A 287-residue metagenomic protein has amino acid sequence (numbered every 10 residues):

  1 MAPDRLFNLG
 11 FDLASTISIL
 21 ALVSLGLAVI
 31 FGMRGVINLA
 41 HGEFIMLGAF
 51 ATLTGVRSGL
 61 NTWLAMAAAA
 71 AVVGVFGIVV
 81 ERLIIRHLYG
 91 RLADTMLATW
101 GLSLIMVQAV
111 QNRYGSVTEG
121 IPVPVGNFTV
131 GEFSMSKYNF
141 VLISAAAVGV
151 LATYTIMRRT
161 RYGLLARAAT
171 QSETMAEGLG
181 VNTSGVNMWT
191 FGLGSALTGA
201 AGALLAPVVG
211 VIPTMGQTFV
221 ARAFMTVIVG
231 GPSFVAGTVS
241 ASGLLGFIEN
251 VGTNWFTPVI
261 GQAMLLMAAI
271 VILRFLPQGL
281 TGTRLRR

Functional and structural regions predicted by a protein language model:
M1-V23, A51, G59-A65, R91-M96 (+4 more regions): Membrane-interfacial amphipathic/re-entrant helices at transmembrane-helix boundaries
R5, R113, Q171-G185, F256-R287: Cytosolic-side transmembrane-helix boundaries in multi-pass membrane proteins
R5-G55, V80-D94, V229-V235: Single transmembrane alpha-helix segments in multi-pass membrane proteins
R5-L13, T153-R161, N187-V229, E249-Q262: Inter-helical junctions in multi-pass inner-membrane proteins, predominant in energy-converting antiporter-like
T16-I17, S134-V211, V235-S240: Helix-loop-helix "hairpin" substructures at the membrane interface of multi-pass membrane proteins
L27, L60-S103, A109, A152 (+2 more regions): Alpha-helical transmembrane segments within multi-pass membrane transporters and channels
G42-F44, V208-A236, S240-A241, L265-A269 (+1 more regions): Glycine-rich helix-loop "coupling/hinge" segments at transmembrane-helix boundaries in multipass transporters
H87-R159, V186-W189, V251, F256 (+3 more regions): Transmembrane helix-bundle core of multi-pass membrane transporters and related energy-transducing complexes
